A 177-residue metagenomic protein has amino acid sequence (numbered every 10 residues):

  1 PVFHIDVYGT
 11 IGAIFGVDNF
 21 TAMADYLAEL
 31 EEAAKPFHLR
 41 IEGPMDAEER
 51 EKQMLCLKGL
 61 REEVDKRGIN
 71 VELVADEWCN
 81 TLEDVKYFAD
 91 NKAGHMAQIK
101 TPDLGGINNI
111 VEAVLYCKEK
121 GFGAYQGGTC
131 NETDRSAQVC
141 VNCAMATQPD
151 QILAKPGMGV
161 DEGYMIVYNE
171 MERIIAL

Functional and structural regions predicted by a protein language model:
P1-V139, C143, L153-E170: Catalytic core of soluble alpha/beta enzymes
L177: Catalytic domains of riboflavin
